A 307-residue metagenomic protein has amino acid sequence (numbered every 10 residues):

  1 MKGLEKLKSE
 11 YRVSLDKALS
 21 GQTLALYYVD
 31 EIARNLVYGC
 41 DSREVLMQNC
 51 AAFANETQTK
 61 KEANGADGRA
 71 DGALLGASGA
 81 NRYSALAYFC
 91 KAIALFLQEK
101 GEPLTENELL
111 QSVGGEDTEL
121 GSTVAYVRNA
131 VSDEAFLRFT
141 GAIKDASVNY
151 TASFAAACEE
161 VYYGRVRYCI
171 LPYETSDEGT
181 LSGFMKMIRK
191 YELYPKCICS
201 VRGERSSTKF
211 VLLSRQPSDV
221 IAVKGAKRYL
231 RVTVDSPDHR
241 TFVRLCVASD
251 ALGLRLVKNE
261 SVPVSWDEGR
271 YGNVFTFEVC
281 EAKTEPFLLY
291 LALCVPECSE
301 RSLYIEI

Functional and structural regions predicted by a protein language model:
M1-I307: Domain-level signature for soluble enzymes in the chorismate/prephenate branch of the shikimate pathway
